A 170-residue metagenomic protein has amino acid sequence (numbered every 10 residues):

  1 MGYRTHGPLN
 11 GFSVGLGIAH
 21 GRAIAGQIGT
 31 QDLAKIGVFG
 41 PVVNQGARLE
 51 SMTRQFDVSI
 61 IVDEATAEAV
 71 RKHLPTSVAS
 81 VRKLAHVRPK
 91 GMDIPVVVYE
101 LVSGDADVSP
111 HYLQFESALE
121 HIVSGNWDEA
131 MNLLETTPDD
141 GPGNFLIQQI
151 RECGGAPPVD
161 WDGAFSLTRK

Functional and structural regions predicted by a protein language model:
M1-V43, A65-E68, P75, M92-E100: Catalytic core of nucleotidyl cyclases, primarily class III adenylyl/guanylyl cyclases
G2, N10, A85, L134-E135: Compositionally biased amphipathic helical and low-complexity segments enriched in hydrophobic
P8-N10, F165-R169: Juxtacatalytic helix/coil linker segments that couple regulatory or sensory modules to the catalytic cores
A23-A25, T53-E129, E135-D162, S166: Cytosolic regulatory/linker segments at or just downstream of nucleotide-handling modules in signal-transduction
V42-G46, F115: Amphipathic alpha-helical segments in well-structured domains
